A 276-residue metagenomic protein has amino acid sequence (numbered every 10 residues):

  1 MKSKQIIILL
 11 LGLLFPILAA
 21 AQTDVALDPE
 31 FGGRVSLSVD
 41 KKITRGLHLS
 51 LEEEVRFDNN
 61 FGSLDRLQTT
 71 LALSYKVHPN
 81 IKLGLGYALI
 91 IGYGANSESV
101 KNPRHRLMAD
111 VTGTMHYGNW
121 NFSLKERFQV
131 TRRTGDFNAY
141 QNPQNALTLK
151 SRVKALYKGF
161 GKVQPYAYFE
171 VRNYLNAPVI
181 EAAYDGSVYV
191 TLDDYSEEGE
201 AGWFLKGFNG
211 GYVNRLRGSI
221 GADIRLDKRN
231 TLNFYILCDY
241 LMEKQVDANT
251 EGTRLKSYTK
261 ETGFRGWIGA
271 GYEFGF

Functional and structural regions predicted by a protein language model:
M1-A26, F276: Bacterial Sec-dependent N-terminal signal peptides
Q22-P29, L47-F61, R66, K82-N96 (+3 more regions): Transmembrane beta-strand segments that form the barrel wall of outer-membrane beta-barrel proteins
P29-G33, D65-L67, P103-L107, Q141-L149 (+2 more regions): Residues that define the transmembrane beta-barrel architecture of outer-membrane proteins
L37, T70-L71, A109-V111, S151-V153 (+2 more regions): Membrane-embedded beta-strands of outer-membrane beta-barrel proteins, especially the hydrophobic/small aromatic
I43-L51, N80-L85, G118-F122, G161-P165 (+1 more regions): Repeated loop/turn-to-beta-strand initiation elements of outer-membrane beta-barrel proteins
N59-N60, G84-Q144, E170-N173, Y240-Q245: Outer-membrane beta-barrel translocator/channel fold
V111-H116, I224, T262-F276: Outer-membrane beta-barrel "beta-signal"
E126-T253, F274-F276: Outer-membrane beta-barrel transmembrane domain signature
